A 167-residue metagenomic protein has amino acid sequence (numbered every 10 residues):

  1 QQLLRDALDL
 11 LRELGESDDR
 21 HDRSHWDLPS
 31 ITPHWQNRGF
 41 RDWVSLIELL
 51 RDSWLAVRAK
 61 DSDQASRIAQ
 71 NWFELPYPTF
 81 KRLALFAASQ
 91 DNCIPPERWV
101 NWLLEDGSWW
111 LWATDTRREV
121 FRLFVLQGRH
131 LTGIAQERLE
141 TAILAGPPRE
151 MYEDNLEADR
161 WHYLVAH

Functional and structural regions predicted by a protein language model:
Q1-H167: Extended alpha-helical scaffold segments
